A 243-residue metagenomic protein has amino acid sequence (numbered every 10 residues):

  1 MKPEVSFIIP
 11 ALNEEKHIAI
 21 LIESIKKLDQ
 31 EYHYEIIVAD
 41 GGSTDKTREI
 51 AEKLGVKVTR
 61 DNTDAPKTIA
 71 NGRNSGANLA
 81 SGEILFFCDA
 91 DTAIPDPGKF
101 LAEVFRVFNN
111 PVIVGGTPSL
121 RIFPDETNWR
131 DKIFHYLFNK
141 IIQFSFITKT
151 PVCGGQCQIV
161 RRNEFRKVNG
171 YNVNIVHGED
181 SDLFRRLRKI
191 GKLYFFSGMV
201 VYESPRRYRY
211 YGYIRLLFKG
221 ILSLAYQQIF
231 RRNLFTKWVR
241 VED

Functional and structural regions predicted by a protein language model:
M1-S24: N-proximal low-complexity "stem/linker" segments adjacent to membrane-targeting elements
E23-H33: Short, acidic, metal-binding catalytic loop of nucleotide-sugar glycosyltransferases
D40-R48, T92: A conserved acidic beta->alpha catalytic loop
T63-A80: Glycine-rich, basic loop-to-helix element that forms the pyrophosphate-binding segment of sugar-nucleotide handling
L85: Short aromatic/hydrophobic "clamp" motif used to bind/position activated sugar donors
D96-N128: Conserved donor NDP-sugar-binding/catalytic core segment of glycosyltransferases
T117-P124, R130-P151: Short, flexible, basic/aromatic active-site loop/helix in glycosyltransferases
H177-L183: Acidic donor-binding loop at a coil-to-helix junction in glycosyltransferase catalytic cores that engages
